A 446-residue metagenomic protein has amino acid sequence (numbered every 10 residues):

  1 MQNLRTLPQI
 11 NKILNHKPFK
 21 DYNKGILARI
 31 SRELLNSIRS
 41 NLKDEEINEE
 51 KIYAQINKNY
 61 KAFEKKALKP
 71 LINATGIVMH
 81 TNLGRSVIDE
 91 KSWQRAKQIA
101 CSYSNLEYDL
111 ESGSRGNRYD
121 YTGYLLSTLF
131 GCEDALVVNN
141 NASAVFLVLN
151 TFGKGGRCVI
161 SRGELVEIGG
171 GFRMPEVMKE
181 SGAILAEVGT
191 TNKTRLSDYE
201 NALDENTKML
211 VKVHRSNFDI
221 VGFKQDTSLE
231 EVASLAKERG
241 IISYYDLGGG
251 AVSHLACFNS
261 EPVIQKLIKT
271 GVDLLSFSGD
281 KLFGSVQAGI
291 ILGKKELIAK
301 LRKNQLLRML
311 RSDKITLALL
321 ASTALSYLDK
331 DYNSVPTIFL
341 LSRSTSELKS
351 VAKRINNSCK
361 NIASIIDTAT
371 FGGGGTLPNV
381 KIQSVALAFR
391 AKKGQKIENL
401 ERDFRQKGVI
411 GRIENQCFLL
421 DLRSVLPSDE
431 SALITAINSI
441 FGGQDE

Functional and structural regions predicted by a protein language model:
M1-F63, A67: Long amphipathic alpha-helical segments
T6-I10, I72-G76, F283-V286, I382 (+1 more regions): Short Gly/Ser/Thr- and Asp/Glu-enriched loop/turn motifs at secondary-structure junctions
N36, S40, A74-T75, R85-E111: Glycine-rich phosphate-binding segment of PLP-dependent enzymes
E45-I88, S92-A96: Long amphipathic N-terminal alpha/beta scaffold segment
A67-L68, F277, K407-R412: A short linear hydrophobic-aromatic micro-motif
G113-L325, N356, A436: Conserved PLP-enzyme active-site core in the AAT-like
T316-L317, A321-G373: Conserved PLP-dependent catalytic core of the aminotransferase class-I/II
K349-S428: Conserved C-terminal alpha-helix-loop-beta "cap" of PLP-dependent enzymes that closes/shapes the active-site mouth
